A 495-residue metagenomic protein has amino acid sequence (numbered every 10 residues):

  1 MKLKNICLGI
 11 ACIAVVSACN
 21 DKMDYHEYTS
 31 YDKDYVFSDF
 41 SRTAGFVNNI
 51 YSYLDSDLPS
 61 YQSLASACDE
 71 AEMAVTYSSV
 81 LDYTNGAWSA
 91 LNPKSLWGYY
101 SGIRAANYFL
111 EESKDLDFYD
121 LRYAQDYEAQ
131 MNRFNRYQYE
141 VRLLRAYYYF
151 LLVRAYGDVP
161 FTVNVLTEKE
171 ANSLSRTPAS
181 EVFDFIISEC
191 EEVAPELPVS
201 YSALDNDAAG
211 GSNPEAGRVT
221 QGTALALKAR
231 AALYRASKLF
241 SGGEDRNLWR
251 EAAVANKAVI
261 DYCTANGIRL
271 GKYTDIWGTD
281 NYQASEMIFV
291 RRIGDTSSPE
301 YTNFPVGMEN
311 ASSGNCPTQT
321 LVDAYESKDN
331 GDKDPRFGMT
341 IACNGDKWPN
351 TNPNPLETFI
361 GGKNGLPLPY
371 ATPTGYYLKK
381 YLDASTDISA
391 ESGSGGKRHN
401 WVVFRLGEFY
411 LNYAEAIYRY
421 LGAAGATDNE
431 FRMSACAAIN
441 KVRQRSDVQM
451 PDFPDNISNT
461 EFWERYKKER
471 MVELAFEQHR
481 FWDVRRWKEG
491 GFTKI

Functional and structural regions predicted by a protein language model:
M1-Y28: Bacterial Sec-dependent N-terminal signal peptides
N20-V80, V159, F183, E191-A194 (+3 more regions): An aromatic- and glycine-enriched ligand-binding surface/loop that stacks and positions planar moieties
D39-N48, S52, T76-G157, A171-D184 (+4 more regions): Conserved, well-structured interaction surfaces
S95-Y99, Y156, R176-E181, S237-E251 (+1 more regions): Short coil/turn connectors between adjacent alpha-helices in alpha-solenoid helical repeat scaffolds
C343-V442: C-terminal substrate/ligand-recognition segments
A435-I495: C-terminal structured "cap/appendage" subdomains that terminate the fold
